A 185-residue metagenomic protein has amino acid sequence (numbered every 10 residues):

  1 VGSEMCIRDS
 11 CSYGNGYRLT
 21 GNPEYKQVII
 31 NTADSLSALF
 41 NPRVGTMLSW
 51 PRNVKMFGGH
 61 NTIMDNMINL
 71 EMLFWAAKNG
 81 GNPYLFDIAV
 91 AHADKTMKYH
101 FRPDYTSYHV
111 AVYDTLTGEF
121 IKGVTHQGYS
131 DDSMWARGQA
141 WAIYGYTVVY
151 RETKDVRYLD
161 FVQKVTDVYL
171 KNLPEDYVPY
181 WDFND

Functional and structural regions predicted by a protein language model:
V1, I29-M47, I88-H109, D114-K122 (+1 more regions): Long, well-ordered core segments of solenoidal/helical folds
G2-C6: Short, small-residue-biased leader/transition segments that mark boundaries at the very start of proteins
I7-N22, L48-D65, Y105-M134, Y177-D185: Carbohydrate-binding/catalytic loop surfaces
S10-Y13, L70-L73, Q139, I143-Y146: TPR repeat positional signature
Y17-I30, A77-V90, Y150-Q163: Structural helix-adjacent loops and short alpha-helical linkers that scaffold large soluble proteins
G45-V110: Aromatic- and glycine-enriched pocket-lining scaffold segments that form the walls of small-molecule binding clefts
N61-I68, G81, L85-I88, Q127-A142 (+2 more regions): Short, contiguous, pocket-lining structural segments that sit at or immediately flank catalytic/ligand-binding sites
G138-P174: Oxyanion-binding "anion nests"
